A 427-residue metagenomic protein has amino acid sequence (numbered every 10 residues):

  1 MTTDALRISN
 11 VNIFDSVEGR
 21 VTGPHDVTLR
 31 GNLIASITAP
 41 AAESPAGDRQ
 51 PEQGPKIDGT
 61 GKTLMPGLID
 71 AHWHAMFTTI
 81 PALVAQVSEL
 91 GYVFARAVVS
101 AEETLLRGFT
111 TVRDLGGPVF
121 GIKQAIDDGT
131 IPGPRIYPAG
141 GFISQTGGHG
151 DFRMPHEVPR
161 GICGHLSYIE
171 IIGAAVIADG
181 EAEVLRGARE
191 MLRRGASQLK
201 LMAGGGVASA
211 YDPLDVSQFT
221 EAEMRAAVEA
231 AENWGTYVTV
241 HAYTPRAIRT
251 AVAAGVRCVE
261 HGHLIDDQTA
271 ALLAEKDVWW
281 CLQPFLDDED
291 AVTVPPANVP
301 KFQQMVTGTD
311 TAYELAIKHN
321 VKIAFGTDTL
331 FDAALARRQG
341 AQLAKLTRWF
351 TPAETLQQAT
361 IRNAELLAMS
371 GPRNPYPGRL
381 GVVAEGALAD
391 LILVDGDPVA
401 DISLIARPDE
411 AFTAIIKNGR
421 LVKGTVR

Functional and structural regions predicted by a protein language model:
M1-L6, I13, V17-M65: Histidine-rich, glycine-flanked metal-binding segment
V11, V27, N32, G61 (+15 more regions): Divalent metal-coordination and catalytic microenvironments
D15, R373-P375, R379-R427: C-terminal cap of metal-dependent C-N hydrolases
K62-D128, T146-R153, A222, A254: Metal-associated gating/positioning segment near the N- to mid-region
R96-I122, G133-F142, A196-S209, Y237 (+4 more regions): Divalent metal-dependent hydrolysis catalytic cores, especially in the metallo-beta-lactamase
P118-V119, D127-T250: Histidine/acidic-residue-rich, glycine-tolerant segments that coordinate divalent metal ions
L201-T311, K318-A324, T329-D332, F350 (+1 more regions): Active-site core of metal-dependent hydrolases
N233, T307-G396: His/Asp/Glu-enriched, well-ordered alpha-helical/loop segment that forms or immediately abuts the divalent-metal
